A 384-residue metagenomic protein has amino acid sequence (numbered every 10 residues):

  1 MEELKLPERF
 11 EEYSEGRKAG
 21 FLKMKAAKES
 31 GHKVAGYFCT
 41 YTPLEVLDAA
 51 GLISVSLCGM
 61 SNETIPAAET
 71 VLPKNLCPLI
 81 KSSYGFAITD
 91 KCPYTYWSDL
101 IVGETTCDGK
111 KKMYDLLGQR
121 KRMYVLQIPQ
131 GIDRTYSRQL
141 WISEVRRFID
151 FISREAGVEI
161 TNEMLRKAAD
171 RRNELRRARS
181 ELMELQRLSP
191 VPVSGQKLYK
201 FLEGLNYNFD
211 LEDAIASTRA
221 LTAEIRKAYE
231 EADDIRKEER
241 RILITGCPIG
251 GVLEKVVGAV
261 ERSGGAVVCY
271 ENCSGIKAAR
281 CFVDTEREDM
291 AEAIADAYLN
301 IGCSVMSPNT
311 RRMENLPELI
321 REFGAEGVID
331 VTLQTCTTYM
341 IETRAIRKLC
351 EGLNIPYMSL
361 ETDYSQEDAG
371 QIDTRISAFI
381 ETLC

Functional and structural regions predicted by a protein language model:
M1-K33, R146, D150-A279: A charged, amphipathic alpha-helical module
E15-K28, H32, G36-T40, L44-E45 (+2 more regions): Metallocofactor- and cofactor-centric catalytic cores in central/energy metabolism, strongly enriched
E29, Y41, V46-M60, A67-A68 (+2 more regions): Redox- and metal-dependent alpha/beta enzyme cores, enriched for Fe-S-associated oxidoreductases and cofactor-handling
V34, D99-L100, G327: Structural motif
F38, L243-T245, V331: Short hydrophobic segments within beta-strands
K74-K91, S304-E318: Glycine-rich, highly charged phosphate/nucleotide-binding loops
Y84-R154: Acidic/His-rich segments in extracytoplasmic proteins that coordinate ligands and/or metal ions
M313-C384: TerminUS-proximal long segments
